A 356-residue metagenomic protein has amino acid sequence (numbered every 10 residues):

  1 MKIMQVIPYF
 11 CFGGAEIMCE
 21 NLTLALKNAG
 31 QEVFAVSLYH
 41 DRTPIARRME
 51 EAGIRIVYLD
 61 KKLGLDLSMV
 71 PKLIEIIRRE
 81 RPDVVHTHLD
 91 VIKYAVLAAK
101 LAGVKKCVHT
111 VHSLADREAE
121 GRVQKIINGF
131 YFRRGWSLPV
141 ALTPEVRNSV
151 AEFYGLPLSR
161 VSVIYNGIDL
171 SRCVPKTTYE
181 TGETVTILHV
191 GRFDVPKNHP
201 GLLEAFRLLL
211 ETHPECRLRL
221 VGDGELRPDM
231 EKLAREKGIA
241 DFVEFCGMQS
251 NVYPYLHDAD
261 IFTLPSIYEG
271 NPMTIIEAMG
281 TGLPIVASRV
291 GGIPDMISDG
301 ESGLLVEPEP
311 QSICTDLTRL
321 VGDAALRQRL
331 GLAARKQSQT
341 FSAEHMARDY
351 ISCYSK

Functional and structural regions predicted by a protein language model:
G13-L24, V185, H189-E211, E225-K232 (+2 more regions): A conserved mid-protein helix/loop that constitutes part of the nucleotide-sugar donor-binding site
G30-E32, H199, L203-E244, G322: A conserved nucleotide-sugar
T87-Y94, V111: Short His-centered aromatic/hydrophobic patch
E145, G167: Carbohydrate-associated surface elements
M248, I267: Aromatic "clamp/platform" in nucleotide-sugar-dependent glycosyltransferases that forms part of the donor/acceptor
P284-A287, I297: Short hydrophobic beta-strand element within catalytic cores of glycosyltransferases and related nucleotide-activated
D299-G300, L304-P310, R319-A324: Conserved acidic donor-binding segment of nucleotide-sugar-dependent glycosyltransferases
S312, R319, L326-T340, D349-S352: A short, well-ordered alpha-helix in the C-terminal region of glycosyltransferases
